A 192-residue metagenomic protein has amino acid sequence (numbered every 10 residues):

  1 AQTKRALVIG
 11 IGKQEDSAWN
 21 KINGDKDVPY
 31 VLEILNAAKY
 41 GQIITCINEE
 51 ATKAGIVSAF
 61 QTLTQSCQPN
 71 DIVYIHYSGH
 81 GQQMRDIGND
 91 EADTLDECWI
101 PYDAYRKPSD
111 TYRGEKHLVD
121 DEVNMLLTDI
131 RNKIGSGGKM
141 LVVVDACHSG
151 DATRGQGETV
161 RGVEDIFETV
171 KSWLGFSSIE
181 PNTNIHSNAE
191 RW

Functional and structural regions predicted by a protein language model:
T3, K53-S78, Q83-T159, G175 (+1 more regions): Caspase-like (clan CD) cysteine peptidase catalytic core
R5-L7: Conserved beta-strand elements of the Class I
I9-D16, K39-Y40: Acidic/histidine-rich, surface-exposed loop or edge segments in extracytoplasmic proteins
G10, V31, I75: Terminal peptide-recognition signature
Q14-P29: Glycine- and acidic-residue-enriched helix-capping/strand-helix junction motifs
K26-Q42: Short helix-loop-beta junction
I44-K53: Short beta->alpha junction loops
L174-W192: Eukaryote-biased recognition of electropositive, low-complexity segments and basic polyanion/acidic-motif-binding
